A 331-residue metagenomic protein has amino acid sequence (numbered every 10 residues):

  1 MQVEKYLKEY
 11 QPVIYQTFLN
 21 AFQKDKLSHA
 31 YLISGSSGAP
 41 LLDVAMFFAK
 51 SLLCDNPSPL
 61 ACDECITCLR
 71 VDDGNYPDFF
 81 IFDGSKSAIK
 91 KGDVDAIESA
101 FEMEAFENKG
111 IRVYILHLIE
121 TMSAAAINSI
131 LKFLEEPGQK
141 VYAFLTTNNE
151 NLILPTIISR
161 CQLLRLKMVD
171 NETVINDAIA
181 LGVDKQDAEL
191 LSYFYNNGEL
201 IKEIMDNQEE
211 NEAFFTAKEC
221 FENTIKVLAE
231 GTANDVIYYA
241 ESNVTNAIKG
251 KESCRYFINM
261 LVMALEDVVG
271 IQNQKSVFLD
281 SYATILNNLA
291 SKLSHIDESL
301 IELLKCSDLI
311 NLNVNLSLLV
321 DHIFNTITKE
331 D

Functional and structural regions predicted by a protein language model:
M1-A125: Clamp-loader machinery-focused feature within the broader ASCE/P-loop NTPase space
M1-S51, T67-R70, K140-V141, N148-M260 (+1 more regions): Charged, glycine-rich active-site and insertion segments that engage polyanionic ligands
I81-D83, L145, R165: Structural signal for conserved beta-strand scaffold positions within catalytic alpha/beta enzyme cores
S87, E120-S123, T146, E150 (+1 more regions): Short capping loops/turns at secondary-structure boundaries
S99, K132, S159: Conserved adenine-binding aromatic site and its adjacent loop/helix in ATP-hydrolyzing domains
E102, N128-L145: Conserved catalytic/switch belt of AAA+ P-loop NTPases
H117-S123, N128-E135, N151: Catalytic acidic motif of RecA-like/P-loop NTPases
